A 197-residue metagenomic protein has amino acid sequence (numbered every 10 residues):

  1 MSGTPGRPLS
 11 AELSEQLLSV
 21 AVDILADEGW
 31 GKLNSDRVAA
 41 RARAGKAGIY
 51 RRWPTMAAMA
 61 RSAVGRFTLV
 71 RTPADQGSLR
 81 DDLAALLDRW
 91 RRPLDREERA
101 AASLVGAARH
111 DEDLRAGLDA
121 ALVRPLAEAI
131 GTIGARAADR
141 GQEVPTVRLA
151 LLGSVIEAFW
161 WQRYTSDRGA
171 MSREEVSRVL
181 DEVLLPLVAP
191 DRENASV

Functional and structural regions predicted by a protein language model:
M1-R41, A47, A58: Basic, helix-initiating cap at the start of DNA-binding domains
M1-S2, A85, R92, A135-D139 (+1 more regions): C-terminal peripheral helix-coil segments that are non-catalytic and often amphipathic
L17, K32, T55-A60, V70-R71 (+1 more regions): Short amphipathic alpha-helical segment with a characteristic S/N-K-E followed by hydrophobic residues
E28, E97, A107-E112: Short loop-to-helix capping motifs
V70-A100: Hydrophobic alpha-helical connector segments
R96, S103, D113-D139, A150 (+1 more regions): Amphipathic alpha-helical packing segments from all-alpha helical-bundle domains
A127, G131, V144-S166, E174-L185: Hydrophobic alpha-helical segments that form the core of small-molecule binding pockets and/or dimer interfaces
